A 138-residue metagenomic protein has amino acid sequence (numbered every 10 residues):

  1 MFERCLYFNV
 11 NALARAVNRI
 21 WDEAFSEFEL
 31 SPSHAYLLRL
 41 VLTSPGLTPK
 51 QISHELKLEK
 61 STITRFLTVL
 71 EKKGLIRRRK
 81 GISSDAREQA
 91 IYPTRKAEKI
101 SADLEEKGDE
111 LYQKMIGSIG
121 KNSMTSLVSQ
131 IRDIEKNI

Functional and structural regions predicted by a protein language model:
M1-F28: N-terminal leader segment of winged-helix/HTH proteins
N18, T68-S129: Charged, amphipathic alpha-helical coiled-coil/dimerization segments
E23, V69, D133: Alpha-helical DNA-recognition elements
L37-L38: Short alpha-helical "packing" element that flanks the helix-turn-helix/winged-helix DNA-binding module
S44-T48: Short capping segments at the starts of secondary-structure elements
P49-K50, S61, T68, Q89: Residues within helix-turn-helix
E55: Residues within the alpha-helical elements of helix-turn-helix
